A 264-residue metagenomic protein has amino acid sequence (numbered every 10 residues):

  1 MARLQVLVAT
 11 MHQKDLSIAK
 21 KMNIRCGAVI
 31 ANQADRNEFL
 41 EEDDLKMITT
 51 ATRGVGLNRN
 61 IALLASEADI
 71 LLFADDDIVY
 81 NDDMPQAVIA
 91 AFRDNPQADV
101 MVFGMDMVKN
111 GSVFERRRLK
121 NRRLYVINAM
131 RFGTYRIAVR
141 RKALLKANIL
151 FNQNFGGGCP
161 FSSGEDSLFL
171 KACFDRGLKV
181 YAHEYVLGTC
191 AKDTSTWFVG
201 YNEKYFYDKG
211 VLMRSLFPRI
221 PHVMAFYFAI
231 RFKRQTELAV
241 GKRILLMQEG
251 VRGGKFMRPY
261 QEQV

Functional and structural regions predicted by a protein language model:
M1-V29: N-proximal low-complexity "stem/linker" segments adjacent to membrane-targeting elements
T50-S66: Glycine-rich, basic loop-to-helix element that forms the pyrophosphate-binding segment of sugar-nucleotide handling
L71: Short aromatic/hydrophobic "clamp" motif used to bind/position activated sugar donors
D83-R117: Conserved donor NDP-sugar-binding/catalytic core segment of glycosyltransferases
N154-L168: Acidic donor-binding loop at a coil-to-helix junction in glycosyltransferase catalytic cores that engages
G157-F161, K179-G200, K209-L212: Active-site donor/metal-binding and catalytic loop motifs of nucleotide-sugar-dependent glycosylation enzymes
S167-T189, L216-I220: Catalytic donor-sugar/metal-binding loop of nucleotide-sugar-dependent glycosyltransferases
G200-V264: Non-catalytic, C-terminal membrane-associated alpha-helical segments of glycosyltransferases
